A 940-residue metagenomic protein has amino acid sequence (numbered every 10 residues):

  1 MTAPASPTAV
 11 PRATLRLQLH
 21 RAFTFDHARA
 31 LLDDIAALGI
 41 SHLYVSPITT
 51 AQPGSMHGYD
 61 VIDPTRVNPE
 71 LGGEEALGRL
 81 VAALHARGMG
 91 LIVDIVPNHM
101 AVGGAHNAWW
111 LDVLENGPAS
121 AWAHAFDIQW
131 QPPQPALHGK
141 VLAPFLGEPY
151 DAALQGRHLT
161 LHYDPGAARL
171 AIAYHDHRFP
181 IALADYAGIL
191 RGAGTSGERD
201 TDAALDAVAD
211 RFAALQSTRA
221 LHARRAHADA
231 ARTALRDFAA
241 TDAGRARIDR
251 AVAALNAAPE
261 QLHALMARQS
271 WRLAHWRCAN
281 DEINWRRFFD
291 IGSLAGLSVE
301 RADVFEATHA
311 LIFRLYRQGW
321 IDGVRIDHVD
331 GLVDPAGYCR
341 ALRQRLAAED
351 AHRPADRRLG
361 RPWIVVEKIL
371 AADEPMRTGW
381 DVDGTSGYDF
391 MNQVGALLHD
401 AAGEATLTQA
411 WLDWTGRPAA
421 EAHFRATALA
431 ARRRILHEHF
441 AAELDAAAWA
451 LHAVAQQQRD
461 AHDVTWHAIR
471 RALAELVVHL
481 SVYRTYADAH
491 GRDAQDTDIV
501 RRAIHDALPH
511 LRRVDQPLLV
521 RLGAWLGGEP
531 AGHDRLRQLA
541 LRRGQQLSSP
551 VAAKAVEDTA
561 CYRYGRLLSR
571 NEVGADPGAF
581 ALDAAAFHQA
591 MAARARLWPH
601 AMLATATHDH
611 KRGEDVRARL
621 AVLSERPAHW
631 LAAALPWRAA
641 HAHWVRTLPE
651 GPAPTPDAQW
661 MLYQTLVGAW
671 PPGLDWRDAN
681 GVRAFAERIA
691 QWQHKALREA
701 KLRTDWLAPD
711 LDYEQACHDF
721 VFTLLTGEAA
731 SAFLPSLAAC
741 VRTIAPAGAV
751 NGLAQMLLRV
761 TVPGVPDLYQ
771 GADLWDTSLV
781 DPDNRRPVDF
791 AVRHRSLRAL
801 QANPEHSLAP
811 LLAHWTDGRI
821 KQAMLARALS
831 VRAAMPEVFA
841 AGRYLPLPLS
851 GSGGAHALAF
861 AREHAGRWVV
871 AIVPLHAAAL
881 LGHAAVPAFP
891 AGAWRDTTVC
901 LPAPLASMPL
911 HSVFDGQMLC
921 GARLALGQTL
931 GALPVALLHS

Functional and structural regions predicted by a protein language model:
M1-P53, T65, E70, G78 (+13 more regions): Carbohydrate-interacting/catalytic domains
D33, V45, M89, A121-A125 (+3 more regions): Activation on extended, non-transmembrane soluble regions of large proteins
S55-N68, H106, W110: Surface-exposed, active-site-proximal loop segments in enzymatic domains
L80-I128: Hydrophobic or amphipathic alpha-helical targeting/insertion segments
G90, G323, W363: Hydrophobic "anchor" residues on beta-strands that sit immediately upstream of conserved functional sites
N98, I326-L332, A813-H814: Conserved short loop/turn motifs at secondary-structure junctions
